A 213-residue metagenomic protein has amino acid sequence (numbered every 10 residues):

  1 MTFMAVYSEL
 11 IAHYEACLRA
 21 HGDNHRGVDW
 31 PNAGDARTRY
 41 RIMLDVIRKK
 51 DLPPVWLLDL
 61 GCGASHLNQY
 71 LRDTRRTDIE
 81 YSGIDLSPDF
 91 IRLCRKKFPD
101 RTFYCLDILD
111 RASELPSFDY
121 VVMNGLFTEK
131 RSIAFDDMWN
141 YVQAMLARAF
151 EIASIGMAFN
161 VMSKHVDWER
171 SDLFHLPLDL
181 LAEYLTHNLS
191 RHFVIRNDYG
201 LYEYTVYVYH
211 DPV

Functional and structural regions predicted by a protein language model:
M1-H25: N-terminal, positively charged/glycine-rich alpha-helical extensions of SAM-dependent methyltransferases
G34-P53, Y70: Conserved alpha-helix/loop element of class I SAM-dependent methyltransferases that forms part of the SAM/SAH-binding
W56-L58, S65-R111: Class I SAM-dependent methyltransferase SAM/SAH-binding core
S113-V121: A short acidic, Gly/Pro-enriched loop at the edge of an enzyme's catalytic core that lines a small-molecule cofactor
Y120-W139: A short SAM/SAH-binding and catalytic strip from SAM-dependent methyltransferases
Y141-R148, I152: Short, conserved SAM-binding segment of the class I
A153-V161: Conserved beta-strand signature within the Rossmann-like core of class I S-adenosyl-L-methionine
E169-V213: Class I S-adenosyl-L-methionine
